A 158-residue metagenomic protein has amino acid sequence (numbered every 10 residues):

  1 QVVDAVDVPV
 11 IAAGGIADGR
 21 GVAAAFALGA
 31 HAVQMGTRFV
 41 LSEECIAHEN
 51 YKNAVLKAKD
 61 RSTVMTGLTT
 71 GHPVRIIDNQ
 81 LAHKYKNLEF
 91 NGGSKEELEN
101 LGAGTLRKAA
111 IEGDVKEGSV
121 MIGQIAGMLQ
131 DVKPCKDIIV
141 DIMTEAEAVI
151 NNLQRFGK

Functional and structural regions predicted by a protein language model:
Q1-I11, A17-K158: Conserved active-site-proximal phosphate/metal-binding subdomains
